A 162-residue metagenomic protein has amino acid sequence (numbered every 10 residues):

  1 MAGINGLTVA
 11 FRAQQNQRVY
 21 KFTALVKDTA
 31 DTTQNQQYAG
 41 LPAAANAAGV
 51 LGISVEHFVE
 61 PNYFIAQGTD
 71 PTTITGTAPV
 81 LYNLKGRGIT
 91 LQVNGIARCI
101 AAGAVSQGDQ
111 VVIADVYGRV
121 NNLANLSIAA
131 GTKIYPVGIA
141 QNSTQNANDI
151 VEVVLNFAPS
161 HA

Functional and structural regions predicted by a protein language model:
M1-A162: Surface-exposed, low-hydrophobicity beta-strand/loop segments enriched in small/polar/acidic residues
